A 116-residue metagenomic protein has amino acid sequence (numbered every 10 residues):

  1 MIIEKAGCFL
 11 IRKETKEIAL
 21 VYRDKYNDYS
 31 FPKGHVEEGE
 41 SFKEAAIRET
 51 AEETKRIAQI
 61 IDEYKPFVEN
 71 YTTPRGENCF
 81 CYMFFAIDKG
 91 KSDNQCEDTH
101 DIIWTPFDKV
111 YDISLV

Functional and structural regions predicted by a protein language model:
M1-F31: N-terminal strand-loop-strand
I2, E17, N27, Y64-P66 (+1 more regions): Generic alpha-helix detector with strongest preference for long hydrophobic helices that associate with membranes
R12-E17, R56-D62: Short, charged helix-to-loop "capping" segments that act as catalytic/coupling loops
G34-I61, F67-V116: Unchanged
